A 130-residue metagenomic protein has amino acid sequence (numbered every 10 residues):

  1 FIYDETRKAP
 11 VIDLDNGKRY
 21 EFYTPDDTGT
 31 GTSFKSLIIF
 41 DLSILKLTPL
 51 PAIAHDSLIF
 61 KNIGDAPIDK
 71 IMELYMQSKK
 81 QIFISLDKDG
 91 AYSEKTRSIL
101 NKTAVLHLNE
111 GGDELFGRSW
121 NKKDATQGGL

Functional and structural regions predicted by a protein language model:
F1-G31, L47-P49, G129: Conserved NTPase motor "head" modules and their coupling/switch loops across ABC/AAA+ ATPases, GTPases, and GHKL ATPases
F1-I2, F40-S43, Y75, T96: Hydrophobic, Leu/Ile/Phe/Ala-enriched alpha-helical segments that form helix-helix packing faces
Y23, A54-D56, F83-S85: Conserved beta-strand segments of the P-loop GTPase G domain that flank and frequently precede/overlap
G29-F34, N62-A66: Active-site-adjacent loop/helix micro-motif of nuclease/hydrolase catalytic cores
G31-A52: GG-anchored amphipathic helix commonly corresponding to the ABC/SMC/Rad50 NBD signature/C-loop
S43-L47, A66-M72: Charged, polyampholytic interaction/assembly segments that form long, compositionally biased interfaces
T48-I63: Conserved P-loop NTPase "ATPase switch" module shared by AAA+ and STAND
I68-L130: C-terminal lobe/lid and adjacent interdomain/linker elements of RecA-like ASCE P-loop ATPase modules
